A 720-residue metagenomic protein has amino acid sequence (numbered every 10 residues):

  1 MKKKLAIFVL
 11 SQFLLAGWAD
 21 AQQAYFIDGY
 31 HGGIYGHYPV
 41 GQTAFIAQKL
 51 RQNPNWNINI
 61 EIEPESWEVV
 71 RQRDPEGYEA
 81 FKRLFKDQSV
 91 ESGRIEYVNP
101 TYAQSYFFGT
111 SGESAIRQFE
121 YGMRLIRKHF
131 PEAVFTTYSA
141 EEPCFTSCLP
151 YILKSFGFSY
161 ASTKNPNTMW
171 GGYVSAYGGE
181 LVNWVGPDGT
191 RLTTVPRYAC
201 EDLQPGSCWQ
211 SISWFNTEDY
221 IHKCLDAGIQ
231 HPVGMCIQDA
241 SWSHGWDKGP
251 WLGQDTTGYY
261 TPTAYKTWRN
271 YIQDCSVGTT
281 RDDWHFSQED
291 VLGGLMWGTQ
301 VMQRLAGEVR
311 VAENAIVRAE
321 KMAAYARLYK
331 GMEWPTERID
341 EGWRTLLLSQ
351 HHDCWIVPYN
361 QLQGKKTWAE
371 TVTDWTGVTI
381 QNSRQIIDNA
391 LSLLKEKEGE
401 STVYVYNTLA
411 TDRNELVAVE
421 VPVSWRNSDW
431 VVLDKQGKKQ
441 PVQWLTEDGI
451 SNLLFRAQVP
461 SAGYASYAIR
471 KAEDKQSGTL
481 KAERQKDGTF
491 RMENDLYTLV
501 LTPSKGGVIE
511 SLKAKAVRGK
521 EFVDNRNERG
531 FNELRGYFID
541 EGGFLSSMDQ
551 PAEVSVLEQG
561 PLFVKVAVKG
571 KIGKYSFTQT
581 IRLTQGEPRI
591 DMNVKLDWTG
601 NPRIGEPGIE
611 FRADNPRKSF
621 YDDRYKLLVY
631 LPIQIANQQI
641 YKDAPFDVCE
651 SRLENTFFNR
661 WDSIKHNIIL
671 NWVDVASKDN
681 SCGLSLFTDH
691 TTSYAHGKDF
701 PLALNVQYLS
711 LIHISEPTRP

Functional and structural regions predicted by a protein language model:
I7-A16: Bacterial N-terminal signal peptides
A21-R117, I126-K128, S159: N-terminal catalytic cores of secreted or lumenal carbohydrate-active enzymes
E61-V69, D74, N165-N167, G171-G179 (+3 more regions): C-terminal domain-boundary segment and adjacent tail
F107-K128, Y198-L225, V564: Alpha-helical scaffold elements lining the catalytic groove of polysaccharide deacetylases
Q210, T336-D340, L348-P602, P607: Catalytic and substrate-binding regions of extracellular carbohydrate-active enzymes, especially polysaccharide lyases
R310, N314-R318, W334, N414 (+2 more regions): Trp/Gly-enriched beta-strand surface patches
G586-P645: Acidic (Asp/Glu-rich), glycine- and aromatic
S710-P720: Residue-level detector of conserved catalytic or cofactor/ligand-binding positions in enzyme active sites
